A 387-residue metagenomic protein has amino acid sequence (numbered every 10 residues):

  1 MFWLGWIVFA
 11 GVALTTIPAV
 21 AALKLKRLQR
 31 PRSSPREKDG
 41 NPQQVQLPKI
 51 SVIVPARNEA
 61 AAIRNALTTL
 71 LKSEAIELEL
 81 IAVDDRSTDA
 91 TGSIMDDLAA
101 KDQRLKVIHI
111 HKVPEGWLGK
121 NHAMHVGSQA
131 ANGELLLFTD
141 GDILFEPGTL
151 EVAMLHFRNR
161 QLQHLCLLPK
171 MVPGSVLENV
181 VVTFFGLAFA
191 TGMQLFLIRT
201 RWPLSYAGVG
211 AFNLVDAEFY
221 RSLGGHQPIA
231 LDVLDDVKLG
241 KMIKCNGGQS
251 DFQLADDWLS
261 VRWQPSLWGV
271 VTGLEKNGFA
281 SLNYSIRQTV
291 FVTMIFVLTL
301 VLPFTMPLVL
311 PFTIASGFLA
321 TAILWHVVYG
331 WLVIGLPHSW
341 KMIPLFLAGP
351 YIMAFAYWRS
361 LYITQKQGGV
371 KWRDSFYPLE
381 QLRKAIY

Functional and structural regions predicted by a protein language model:
M1-Q43, T183, L195: N-terminal membrane-anchoring/stem segments of glycan-assembly enzymes
A13, A19-A21, K106-G127, V152 (+5 more regions): Long helical/loop segments within the catalytic core of UDP-sugar-dependent glycosyltransferases, especially the large
R32, T289-Q367: Membrane-embedded multi-pass helical conduit in multi-pass membrane proteins, especially envelope-biosynthetic
P48-S51, E79: Cell-envelope/extracellular polymer assembly enzymes that use nucleotide-activated donors
T68-E77: Short, acidic, metal-binding catalytic loop of nucleotide-sugar glycosyltransferases
D84-I94: A conserved acidic beta->alpha catalytic loop
A90, G141-H156: Acidic donor-binding/catalytic loop of UDP-sugar-dependent glycosyltransferases, especially processive GT2
F157, Q161-T191, E218-R221, H226-Q288 (+2 more regions): Catalytic donor/gating beta->alpha subdomain of glycosyltransferases that bind UDP-sugars
